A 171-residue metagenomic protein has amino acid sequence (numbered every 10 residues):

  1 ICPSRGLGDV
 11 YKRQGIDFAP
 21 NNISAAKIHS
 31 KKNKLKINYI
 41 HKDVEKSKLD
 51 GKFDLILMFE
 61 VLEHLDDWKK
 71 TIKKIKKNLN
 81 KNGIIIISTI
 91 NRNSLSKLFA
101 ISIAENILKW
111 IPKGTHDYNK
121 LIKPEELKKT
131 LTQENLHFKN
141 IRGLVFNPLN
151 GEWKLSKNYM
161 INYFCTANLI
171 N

Functional and structural regions predicted by a protein language model:
I1-Y11: Single conserved hydrophobic/aromatic residue that forms the stacking wall/gate of nucleotide- or nucleobase-binding
D9-K46: Class I SAM-dependent methyltransferase SAM/SAH-binding core
L57: A conserved beta-strand element that flanks and buttresses the S-adenosyl-L-methionine
K69-I84: A short glycine-rich, Lys/Arg-flanked "PGG" loop and its adjoining helix->strand segment in the class I
I84-K109: Conserved class I S-adenosyl-L-methionine
T89, L108-E126: Acceptor-substrate binding/catalytic loop of class I
Y118-I141: Short alpha-helix
G151-N171: Core SAM-dependent methyltransferase catalytic element
